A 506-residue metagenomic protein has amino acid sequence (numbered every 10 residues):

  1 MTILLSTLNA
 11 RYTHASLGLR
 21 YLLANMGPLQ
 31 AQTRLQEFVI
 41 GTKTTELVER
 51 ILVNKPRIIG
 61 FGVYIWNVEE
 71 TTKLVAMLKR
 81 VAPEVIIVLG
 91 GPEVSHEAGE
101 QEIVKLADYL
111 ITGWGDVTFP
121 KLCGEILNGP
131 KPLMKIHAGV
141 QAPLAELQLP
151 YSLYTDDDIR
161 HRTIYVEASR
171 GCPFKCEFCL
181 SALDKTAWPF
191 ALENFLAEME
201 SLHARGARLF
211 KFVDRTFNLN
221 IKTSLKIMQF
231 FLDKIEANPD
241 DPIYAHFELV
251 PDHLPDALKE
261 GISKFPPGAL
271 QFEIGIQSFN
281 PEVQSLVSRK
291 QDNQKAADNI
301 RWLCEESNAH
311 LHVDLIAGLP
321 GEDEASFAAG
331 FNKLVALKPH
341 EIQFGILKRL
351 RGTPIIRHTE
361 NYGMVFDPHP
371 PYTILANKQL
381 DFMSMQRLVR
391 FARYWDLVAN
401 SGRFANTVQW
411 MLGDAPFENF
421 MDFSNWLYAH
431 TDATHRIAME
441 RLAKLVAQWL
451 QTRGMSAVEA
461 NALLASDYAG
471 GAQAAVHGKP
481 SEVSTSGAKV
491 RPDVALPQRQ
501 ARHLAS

Functional and structural regions predicted by a protein language model:
M1-A197, S201-R205: Acidic, low-complexity intrinsically disordered segments
T2-L8, G27-P28, T44, R57 (+2 more regions): Radical SAM enzyme core and accessory elements
L5, F61, L89, F212-D214 (+3 more regions): Conserved beta-strand positions
L22, L47-R50, E70, L74-L78 (+7 more regions): A general structural detector for well-ordered alpha-helical segments in enzyme core domains, enriched
K55, I221, K234-D240, E248-H253 (+1 more regions): A structural motif corresponding to the C-terminal lobe/cap of the Radical SAM core domain
L149-E305: Radical SAM [4Fe-4S] cluster-binding motif and immediate context
